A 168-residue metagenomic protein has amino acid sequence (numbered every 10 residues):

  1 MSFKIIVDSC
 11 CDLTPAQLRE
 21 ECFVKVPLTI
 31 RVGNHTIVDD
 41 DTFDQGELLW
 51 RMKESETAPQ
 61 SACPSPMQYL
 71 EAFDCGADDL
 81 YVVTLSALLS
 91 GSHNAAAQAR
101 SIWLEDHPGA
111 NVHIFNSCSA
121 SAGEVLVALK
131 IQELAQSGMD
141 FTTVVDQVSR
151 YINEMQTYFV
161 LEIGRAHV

Functional and structural regions predicted by a protein language model:
F3, L80-V82: Generic beta-sheet signal
K4-S65: N-terminal glycine-rich anion-binding loop in soluble enzyme alpha/beta folds
C22-V24, Q98-S101: Glycine-rich, phosphate-binding/catalytic loops in enzymes
P64-A72, A95: Well-ordered alpha-helical segments embedded in enzymatic catalytic cores
L70-L80: Glycine-rich phosphate/diphosphate-binding loops that line cofactor/substrate pockets in enzymes
L85, L89-Q98, L104-T157: Active-site histidine-anchored catalytic micro-motif
L161-I163: Structural signature of the thiamine diphosphate
A166-V168: Conserved small/polar residues in nucleotide/adenosyl-binding loops
